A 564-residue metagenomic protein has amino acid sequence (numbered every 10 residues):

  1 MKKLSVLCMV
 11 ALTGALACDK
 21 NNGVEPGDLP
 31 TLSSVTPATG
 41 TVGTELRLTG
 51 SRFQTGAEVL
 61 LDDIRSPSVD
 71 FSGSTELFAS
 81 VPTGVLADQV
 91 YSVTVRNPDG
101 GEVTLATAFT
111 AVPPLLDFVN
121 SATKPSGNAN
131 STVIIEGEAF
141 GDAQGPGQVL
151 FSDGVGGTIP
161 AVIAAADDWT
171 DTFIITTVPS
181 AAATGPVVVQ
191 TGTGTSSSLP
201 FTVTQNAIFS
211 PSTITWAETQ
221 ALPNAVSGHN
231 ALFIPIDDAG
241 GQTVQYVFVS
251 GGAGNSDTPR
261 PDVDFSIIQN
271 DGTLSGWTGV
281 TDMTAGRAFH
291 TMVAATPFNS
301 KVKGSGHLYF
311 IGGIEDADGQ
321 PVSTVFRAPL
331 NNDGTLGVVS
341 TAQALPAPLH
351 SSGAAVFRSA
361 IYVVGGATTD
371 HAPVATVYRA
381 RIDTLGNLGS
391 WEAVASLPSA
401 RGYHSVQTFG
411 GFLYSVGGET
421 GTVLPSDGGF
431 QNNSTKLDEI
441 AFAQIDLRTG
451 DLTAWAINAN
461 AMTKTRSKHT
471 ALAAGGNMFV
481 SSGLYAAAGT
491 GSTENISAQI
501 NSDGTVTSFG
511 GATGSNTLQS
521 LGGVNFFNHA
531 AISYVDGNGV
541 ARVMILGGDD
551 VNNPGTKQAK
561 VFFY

Functional and structural regions predicted by a protein language model:
M1-L16: Sec-dependent bacterial lipoprotein signal peptides
C18-E58, R65, G100-F151, V155-I159 (+3 more regions): Beta-strand/beta-sandwich contexts
N21-G23, G27, D117-F118, G145 (+2 more regions): Kelch-like beta-propeller repeat domains
S68-S72, A165-D168: Short beta-strand segments within Ig-like beta-sandwich modules, predominantly Fibronectin type-III
T75-A79, T172-T176: Short strand-edge motifs at loop-to-beta-strand transitions and within beta-strands of extracellular beta-rich domains
T83-D88, V178-A183: Surface-exposed, short loops/turns at beta-strand junctions within beta-sandwich domains
Y91-V93, G185-V187: Hydrophobic beta-strand segments within extracellular beta-sandwich modules
V95-N97, V189-T191: Conserved structural position at the C-terminal beta-strand of extracellular beta-sandwich adhesion modules
